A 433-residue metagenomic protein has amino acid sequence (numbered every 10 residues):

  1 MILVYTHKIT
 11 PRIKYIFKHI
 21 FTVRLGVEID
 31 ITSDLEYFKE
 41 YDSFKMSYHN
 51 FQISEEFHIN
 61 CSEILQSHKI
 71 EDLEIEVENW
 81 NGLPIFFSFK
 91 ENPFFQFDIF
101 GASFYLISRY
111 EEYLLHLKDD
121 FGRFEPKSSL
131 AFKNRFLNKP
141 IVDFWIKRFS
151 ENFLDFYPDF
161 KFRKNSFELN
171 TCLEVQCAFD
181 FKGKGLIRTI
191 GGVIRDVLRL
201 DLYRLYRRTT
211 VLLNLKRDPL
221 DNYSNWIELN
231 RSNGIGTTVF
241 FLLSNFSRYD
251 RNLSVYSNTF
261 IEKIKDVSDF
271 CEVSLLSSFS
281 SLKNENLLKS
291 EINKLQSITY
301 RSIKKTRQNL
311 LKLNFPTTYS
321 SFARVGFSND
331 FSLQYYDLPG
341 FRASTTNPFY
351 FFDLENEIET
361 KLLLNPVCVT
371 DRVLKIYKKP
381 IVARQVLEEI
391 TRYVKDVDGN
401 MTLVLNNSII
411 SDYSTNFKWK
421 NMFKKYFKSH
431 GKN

Functional and structural regions predicted by a protein language model:
M1-Y256, N347, L354-N433: Terminal accessory/targeting
I13, F279-I358, S414-N416: Catalytic domains of cell-wall/extracellular-matrix polysaccharide-remodeling enzymes, centered on de-N-acetylation
E174, L276, F322: Conserved hydrophobic/aromatic pocket- or pore-lining residues that grip, position, or stack substrates in active sites
G191-L200, S257-L276, F327-Q334: Acidic, His- and aromatic-enriched active-site or binding-groove loops in soluble protein domains that engage sugars
N222-R231, Y256-V267, S297-I298, N314-R324: Histidine/acidic residue-rich metal-binding segments in metalloenzymes
N233, D269-F270, V325, V397: Helix C-cap/helix->beta junction micro-motif
G234-T299: Acidic, glycine-rich loop-and-beta core segments that form the ion-binding/anion-interacting portion of active sites
S274, K305-R307, T402-V404: Structural recognition of the beta-strand scaffold that forms the well-ordered cores of secreted hydrolase catalytic
